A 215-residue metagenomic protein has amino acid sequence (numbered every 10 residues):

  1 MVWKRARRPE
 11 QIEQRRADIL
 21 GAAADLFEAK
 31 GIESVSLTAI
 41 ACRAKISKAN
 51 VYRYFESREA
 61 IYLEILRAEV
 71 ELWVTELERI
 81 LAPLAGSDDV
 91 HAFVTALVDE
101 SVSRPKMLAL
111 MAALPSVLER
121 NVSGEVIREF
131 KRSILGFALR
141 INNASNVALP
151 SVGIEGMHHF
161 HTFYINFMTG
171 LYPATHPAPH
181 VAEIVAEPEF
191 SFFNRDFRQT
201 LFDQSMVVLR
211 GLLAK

Functional and structural regions predicted by a protein language model:
M1-Q14, R210: N-terminal intrinsically disordered/low-complexity leader segments
Q14, D18-D25, R43, A60-P83 (+3 more regions): Alpha-helical structural segments
D18, L26, K30-A60, E64: Helix-turn-helix
E64, E78-M107, E129, M157-Y164: Hydrophobic alpha-helical connector segments
W73, D88-A109, N194-K215: N-terminal hydrophobic signal/anchor transmembrane helix of membrane proteins
S103-E125, P179-I184: Amphipathic alpha-helical segments used for helix-helix packing
A112-A148: A contiguous binding-surface segment within folded domains or other stable secondary-structure elements
G136-S151, F167-K215: C-terminal peripheral helix-coil segments that are non-catalytic and often amphipathic
